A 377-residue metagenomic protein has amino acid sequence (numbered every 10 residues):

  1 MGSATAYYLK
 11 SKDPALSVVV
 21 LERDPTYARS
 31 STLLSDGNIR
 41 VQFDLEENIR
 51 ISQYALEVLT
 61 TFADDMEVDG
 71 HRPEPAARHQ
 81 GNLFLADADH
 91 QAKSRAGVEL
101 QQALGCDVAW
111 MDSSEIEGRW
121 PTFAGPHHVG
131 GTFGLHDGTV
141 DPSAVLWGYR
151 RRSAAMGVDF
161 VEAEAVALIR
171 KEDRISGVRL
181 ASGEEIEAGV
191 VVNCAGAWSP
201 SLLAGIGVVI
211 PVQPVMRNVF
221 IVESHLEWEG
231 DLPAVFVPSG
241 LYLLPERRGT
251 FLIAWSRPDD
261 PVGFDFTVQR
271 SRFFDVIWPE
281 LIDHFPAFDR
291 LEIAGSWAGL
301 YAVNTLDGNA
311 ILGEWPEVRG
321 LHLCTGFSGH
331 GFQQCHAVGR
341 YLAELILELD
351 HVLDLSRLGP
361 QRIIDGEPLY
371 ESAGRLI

Functional and structural regions predicted by a protein language model:
G2-S3: N-terminal Rossmann-fold NAD(P) dinucleotide-binding loop
Y7-K12, R23, G37-I39, T61-A63 (+4 more regions): Active-site substrate-recognition segment that forms the wall of the catalytic cavity or substrate channel
K10-T32: Glycine-rich FAD pyrophosphate-binding loop
D36-R119, G240-Y242, L281-I282: Dinucleotide-binding Rossmann-like beta1-alpha1 core, especially the glycine-rich loop that anchors the ADP
T61, L85-M156, V161-E162, A167-R174 (+1 more regions): Flavin (FAD/FMN) cofactor-binding and adjacent substrate-gating region of FAD-dependent oxidoreductase domains
G131-R152, G196-W198, F273-E280, F327 (+2 more regions): Mid-domain beta-loop-alpha active-site segment that forms a flexible, acidic cofactor/metal-binding surface
V161, R179-V190: Core beta-strand elements of the Rossmann-like FAD/NAD(P) dinucleotide-binding domain in flavoenzyme oxidoreductases
P279-I377: C-terminal catalytic lobe of FAD-dependent flavoproteins
